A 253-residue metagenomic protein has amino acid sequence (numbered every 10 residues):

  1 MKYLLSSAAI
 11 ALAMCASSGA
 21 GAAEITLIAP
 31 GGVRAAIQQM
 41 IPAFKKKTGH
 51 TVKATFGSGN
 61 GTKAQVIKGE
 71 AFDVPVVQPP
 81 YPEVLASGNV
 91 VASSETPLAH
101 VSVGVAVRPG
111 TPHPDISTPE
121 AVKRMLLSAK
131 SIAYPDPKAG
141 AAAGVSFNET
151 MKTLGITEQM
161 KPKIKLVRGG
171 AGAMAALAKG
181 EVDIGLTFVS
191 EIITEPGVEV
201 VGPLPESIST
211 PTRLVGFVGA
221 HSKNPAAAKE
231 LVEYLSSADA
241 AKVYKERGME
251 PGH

Functional and structural regions predicted by a protein language model:
M1-L4: Positively charged n-region of N-terminal signal peptides that target proteins for export
S6-A16: Bacterial N-terminal signal peptides
G21-D73, V77-N89, S94-V101, V107-H253: Exported/periplasmic ABC-transporter solute-binding proteins
